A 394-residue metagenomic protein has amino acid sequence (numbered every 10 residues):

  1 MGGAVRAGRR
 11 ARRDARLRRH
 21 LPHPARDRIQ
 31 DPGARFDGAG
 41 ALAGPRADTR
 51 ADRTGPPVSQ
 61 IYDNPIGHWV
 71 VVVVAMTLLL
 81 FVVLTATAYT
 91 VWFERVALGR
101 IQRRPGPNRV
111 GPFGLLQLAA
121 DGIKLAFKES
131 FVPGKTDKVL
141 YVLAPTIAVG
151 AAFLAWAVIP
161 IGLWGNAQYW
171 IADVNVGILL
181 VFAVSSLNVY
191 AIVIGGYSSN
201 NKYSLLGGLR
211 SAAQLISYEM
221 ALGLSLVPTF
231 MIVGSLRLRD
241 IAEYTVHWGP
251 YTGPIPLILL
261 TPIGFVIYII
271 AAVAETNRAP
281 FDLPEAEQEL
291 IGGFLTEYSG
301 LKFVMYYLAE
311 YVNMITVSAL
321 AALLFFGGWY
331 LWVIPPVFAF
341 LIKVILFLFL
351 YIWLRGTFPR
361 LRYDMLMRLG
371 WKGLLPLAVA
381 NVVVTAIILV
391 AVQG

Functional and structural regions predicted by a protein language model:
M1, V5-P22, R26-I29, R35 (+2 more regions): Cationic, amphipathic, low-complexity alpha-helical segments enriched in hydrophobics plus arginine/proline
G40-L42, R46-P57: Short, Lys/Arg-enriched N-terminal segments with co-localized hydrophobic residues within the first ~10-30 amino acids
D52-G394: Selective transmembrane helix interface/packing segments
